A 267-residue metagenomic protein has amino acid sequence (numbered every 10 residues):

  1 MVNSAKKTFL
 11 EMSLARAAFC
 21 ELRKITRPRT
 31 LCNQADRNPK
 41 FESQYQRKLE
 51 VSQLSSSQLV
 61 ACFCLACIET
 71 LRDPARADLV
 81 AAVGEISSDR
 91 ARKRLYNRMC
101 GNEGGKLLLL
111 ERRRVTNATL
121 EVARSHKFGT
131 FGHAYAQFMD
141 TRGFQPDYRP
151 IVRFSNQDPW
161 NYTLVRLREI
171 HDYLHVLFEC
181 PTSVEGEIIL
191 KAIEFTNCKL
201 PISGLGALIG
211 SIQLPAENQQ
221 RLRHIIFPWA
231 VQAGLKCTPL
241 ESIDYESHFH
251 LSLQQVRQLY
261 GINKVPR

Functional and structural regions predicted by a protein language model:
M1-A17: N-terminal amphipathic/basic-hydrophobic helices that include classical n-h-c signal peptides and signal-anchor
S13-E121: The feature captures two recurrent sequence modes
D73-Q254: Core of folded catalytic or high-affinity ligand/protein-binding domains in predominantly eukaryotic proteins
I262-N263: Charge-dense, extended regions
